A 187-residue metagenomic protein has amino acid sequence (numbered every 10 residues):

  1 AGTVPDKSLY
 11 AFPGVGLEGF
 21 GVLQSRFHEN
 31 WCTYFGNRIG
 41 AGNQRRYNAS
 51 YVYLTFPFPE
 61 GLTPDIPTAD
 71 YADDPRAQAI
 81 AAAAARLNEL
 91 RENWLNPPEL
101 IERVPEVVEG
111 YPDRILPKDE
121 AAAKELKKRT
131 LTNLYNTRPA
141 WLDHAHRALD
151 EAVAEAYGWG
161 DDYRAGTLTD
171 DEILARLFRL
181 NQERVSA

Functional and structural regions predicted by a protein language model:
A1-A187: S-adenosyl-L-methionine
